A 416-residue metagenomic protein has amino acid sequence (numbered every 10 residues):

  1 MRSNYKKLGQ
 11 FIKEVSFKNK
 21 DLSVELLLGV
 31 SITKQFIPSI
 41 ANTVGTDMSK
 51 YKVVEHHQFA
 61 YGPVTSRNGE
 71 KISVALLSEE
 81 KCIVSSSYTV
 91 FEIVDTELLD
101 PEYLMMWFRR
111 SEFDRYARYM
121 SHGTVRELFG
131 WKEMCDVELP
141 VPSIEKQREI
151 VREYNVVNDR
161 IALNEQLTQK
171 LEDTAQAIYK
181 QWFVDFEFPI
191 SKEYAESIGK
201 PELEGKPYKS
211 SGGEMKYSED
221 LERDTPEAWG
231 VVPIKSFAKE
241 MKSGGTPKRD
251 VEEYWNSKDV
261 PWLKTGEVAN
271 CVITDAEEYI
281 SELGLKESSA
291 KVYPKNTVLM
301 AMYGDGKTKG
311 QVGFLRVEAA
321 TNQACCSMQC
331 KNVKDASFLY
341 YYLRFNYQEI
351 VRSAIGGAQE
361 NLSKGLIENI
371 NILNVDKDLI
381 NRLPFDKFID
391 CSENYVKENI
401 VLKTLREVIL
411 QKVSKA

Functional and structural regions predicted by a protein language model:
M1-N19, P140-W182, P207-G245, L373 (+1 more regions): Non-catalytic DNA-recognition/assembly elements of restriction-modification systems
N4-G62, S66, M215-R223, K235-E253 (+2 more regions): Sequence-specific dsDNA recognition surfaces
H56, A60-R110, K264-T265, S281-N346 (+2 more regions): A short beta-sheet element
C82-S87, H122-V151, E318-C326, G356-I380 (+1 more regions): A short glycine-rich beta-alpha junction/loop motif
M105-Y119, E138-P142: Well-ordered mid-protein domain cores that form the structural environment of catalytic cofactors
I178, D185, P189, A195-G199: Extended, domain-scale alpha-helical bundle/helix-rich regions
